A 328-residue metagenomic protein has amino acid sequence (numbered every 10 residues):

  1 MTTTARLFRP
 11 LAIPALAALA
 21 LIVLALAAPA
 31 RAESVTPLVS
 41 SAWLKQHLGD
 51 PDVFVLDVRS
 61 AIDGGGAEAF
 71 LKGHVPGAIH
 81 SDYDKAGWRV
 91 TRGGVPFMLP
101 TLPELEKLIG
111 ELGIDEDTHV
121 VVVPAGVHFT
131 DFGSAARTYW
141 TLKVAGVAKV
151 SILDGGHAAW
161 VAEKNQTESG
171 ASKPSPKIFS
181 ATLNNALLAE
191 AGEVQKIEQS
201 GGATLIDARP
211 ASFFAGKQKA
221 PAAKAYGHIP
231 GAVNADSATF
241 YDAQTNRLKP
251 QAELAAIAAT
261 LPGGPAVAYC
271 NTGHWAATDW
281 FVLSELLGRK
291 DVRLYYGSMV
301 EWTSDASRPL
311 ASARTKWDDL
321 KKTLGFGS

Functional and structural regions predicted by a protein language model:
T2-A17: Bacterial N-terminal signal peptides that target proteins for export
L26-A32: Sec/Tat signal peptide C-region and signal peptidase I cleavage site
E33-E116, A125-T130, I197-P262: Positively charged, proline/Ser/Thr-rich regional signature most characteristic of the Rhodanese/CDC25-like
E33-S34, L38, Q46, R89 (+2 more regions): Active-site neighborhoods of enzymes that stabilize oxyanions during catalysis
L44, A78, L142, W160 (+3 more regions): Terminal peptide-recognition signature
L99-S200, Q218, G227, W275-V292 (+1 more regions): Thiolate-centered catalytic microenvironments shared by cysteine-dependent enzyme domains
N246-R247, A252-A256, P262-T315: C-terminal soluble interaction/assembly domains
